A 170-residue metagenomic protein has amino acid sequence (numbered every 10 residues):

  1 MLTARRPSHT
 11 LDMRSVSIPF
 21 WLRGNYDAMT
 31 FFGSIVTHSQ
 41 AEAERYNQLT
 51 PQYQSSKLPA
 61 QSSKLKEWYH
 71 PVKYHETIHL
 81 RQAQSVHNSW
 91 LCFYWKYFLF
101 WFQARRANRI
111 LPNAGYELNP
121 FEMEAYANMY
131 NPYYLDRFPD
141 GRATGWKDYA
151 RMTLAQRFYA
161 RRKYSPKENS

Functional and structural regions predicted by a protein language model:
L2-R6, H70: Zn2+-dependent metallopeptidase catalytic core
V16-Y26, T30-F32, T37-S39, L91-S170: Metalloprotease/metallohydrolase-associated module, dominated by Zn2+-dependent proteases
R23, D27-A28, V36-Y74, Y116-E117: Short pre-active-site segment immediately N-terminal to the catalytic Zn-binding motif
S39, Y46, R81-Q82, M129: Activation segment
A41-E44, I78, H87-N88, P132-Y134: Short, solvent-exposed loop/turn segments at secondary-structure junctions
H75-E76, E122: Acidic active-site catalytic centers that drive phospho-/nucleotidyl reactions and related ester hydrolyses
E76-W95: Catalytic Zn2+-binding segment of zinc metalloproteases
